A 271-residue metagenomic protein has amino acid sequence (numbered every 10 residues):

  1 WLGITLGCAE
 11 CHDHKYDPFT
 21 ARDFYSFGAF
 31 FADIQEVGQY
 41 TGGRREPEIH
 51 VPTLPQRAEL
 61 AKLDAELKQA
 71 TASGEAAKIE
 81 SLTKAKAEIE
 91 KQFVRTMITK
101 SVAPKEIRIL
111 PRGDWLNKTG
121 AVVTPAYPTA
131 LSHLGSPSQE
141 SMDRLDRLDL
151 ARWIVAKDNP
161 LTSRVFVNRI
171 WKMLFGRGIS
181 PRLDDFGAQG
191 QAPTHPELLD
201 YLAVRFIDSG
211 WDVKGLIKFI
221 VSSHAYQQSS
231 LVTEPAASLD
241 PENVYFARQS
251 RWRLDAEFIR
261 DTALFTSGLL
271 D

Functional and structural regions predicted by a protein language model:
W1-A58: Sequence context surrounding c-type heme c attachment/ligation sites in exported
D17-P18, P55-D271: Primarily short, surface-exposed interaction patches in extracytoplasmic proteins
